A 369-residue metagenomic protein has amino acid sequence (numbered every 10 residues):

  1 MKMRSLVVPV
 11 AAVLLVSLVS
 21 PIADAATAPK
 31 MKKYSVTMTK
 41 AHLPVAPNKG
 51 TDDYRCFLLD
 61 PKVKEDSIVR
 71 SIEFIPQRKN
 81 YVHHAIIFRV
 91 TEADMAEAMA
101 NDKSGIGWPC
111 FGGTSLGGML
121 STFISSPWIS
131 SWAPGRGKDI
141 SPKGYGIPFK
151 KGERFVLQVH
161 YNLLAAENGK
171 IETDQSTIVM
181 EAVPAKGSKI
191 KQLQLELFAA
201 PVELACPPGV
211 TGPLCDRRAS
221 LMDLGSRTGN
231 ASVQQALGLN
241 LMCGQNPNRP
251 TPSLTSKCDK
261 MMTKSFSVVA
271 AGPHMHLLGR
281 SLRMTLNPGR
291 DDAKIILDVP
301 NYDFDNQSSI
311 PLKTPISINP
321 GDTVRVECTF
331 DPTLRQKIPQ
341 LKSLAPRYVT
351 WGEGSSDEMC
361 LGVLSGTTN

Functional and structural regions predicted by a protein language model:
M1-V10: Bacterial N-terminal signal peptides that target proteins for export
P9-L18: Bacterial N-terminal signal peptides
S17-A28: C-terminal region of N-terminal signal peptides and the immediate post-cleavage residues of exported proteins
T27-N369: Beta-strand-centric surfaces of beta-sandwich/beta-rich domains
